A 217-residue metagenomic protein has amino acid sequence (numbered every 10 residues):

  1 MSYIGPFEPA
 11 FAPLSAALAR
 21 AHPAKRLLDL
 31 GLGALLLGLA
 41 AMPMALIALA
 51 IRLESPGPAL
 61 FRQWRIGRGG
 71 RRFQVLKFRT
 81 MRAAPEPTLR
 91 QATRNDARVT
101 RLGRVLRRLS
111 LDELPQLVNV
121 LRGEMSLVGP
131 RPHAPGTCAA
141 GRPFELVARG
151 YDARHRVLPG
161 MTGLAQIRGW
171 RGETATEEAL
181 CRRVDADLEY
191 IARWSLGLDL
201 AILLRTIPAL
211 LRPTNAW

Functional and structural regions predicted by a protein language model:
S2, S15-R20, G150-W217: C-terminal terminal-structure detector
S2-F7, F61-R98, H133-P135, T162-R183: Short, glycine-rich, amphipathic interfacial segments at transmembrane boundaries or analogous
Y3, P13-P85, N119, S195-W217: A hydrophobic, helix-centered structural microdomain
P9-F11, A148: Short, small/hydrophobic-residue-rich motifs at membrane-helix boundaries and re-entrant hairpins of integral membrane
L28-G31, A97-T100, V184-L188: Flexible glycine/proline-enriched surface loops and loop-helix/loop-strand junctions
T93-L158, I202-T206: A short, structured surface patch at a secondary-structure boundary
